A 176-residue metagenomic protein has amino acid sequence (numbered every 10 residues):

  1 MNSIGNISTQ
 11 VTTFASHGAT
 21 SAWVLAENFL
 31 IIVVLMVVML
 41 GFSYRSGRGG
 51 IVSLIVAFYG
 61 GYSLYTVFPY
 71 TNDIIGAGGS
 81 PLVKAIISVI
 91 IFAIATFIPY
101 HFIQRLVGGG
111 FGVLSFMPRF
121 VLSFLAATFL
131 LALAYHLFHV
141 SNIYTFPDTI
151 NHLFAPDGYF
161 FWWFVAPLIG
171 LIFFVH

Functional and structural regions predicted by a protein language model:
N2-H176: Alpha-helical transmembrane segments and their juxtamembrane interface "caps" in small multi-pass membrane proteins
